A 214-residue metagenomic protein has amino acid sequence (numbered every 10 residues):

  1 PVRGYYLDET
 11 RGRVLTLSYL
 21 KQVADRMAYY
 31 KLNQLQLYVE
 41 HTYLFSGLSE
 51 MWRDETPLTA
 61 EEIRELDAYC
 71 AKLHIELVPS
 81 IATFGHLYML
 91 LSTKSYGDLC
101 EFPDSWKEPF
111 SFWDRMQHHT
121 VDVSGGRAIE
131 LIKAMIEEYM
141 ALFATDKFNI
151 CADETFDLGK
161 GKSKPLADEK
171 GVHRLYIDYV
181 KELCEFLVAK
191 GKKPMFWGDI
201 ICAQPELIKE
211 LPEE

Functional and structural regions predicted by a protein language model:
P1-M195: Feature activates predominantly on carbohydrate-active enzymes
M195-E214: Substrate-binding cleft/loops of secretory-pathway carbohydrate-active enzymes
